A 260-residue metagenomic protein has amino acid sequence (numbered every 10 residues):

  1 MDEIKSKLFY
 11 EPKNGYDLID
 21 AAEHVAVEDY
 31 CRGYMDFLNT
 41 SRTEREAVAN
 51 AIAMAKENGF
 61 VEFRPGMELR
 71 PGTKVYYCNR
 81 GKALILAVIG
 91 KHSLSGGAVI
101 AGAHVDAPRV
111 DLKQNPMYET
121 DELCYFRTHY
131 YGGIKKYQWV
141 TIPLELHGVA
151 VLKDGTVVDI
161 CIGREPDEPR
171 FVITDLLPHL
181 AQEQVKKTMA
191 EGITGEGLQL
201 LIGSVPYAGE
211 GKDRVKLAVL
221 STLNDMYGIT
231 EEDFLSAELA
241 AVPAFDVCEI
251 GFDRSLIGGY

Functional and structural regions predicted by a protein language model:
M1-Y260: N-terminal hydrophobic/helix-forming segments and targeting peptides
